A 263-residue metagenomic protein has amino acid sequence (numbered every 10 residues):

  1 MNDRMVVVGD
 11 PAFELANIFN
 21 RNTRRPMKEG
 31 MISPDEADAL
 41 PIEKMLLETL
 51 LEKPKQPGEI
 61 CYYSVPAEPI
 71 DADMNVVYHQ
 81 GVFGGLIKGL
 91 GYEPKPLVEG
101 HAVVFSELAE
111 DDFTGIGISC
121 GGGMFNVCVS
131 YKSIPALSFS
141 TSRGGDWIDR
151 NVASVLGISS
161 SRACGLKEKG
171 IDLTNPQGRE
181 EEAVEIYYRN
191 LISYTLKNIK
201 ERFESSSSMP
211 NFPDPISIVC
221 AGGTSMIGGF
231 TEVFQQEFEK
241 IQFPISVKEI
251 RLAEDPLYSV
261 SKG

Functional and structural regions predicted by a protein language model:
M1-G117, I134-F139, G145, R150-S154 (+6 more regions): Nucleotide/phosphate-binding catalytic cleft detector across ATP-hydrolyzing and phosphate-transferring enzymes
A102, G122-G123: Short, glycine/acidic-enriched loop or turn micro-motifs at the edges of active sites
S119-C120, S130: Generic beta-strand structural signal
F125-V129: Short beta-strand scaffold segments in enzyme catalytic cores
S159, K262-G263: Generic signature of intrinsically disordered, low-complexity, basic-rich segments and short cationic peptides
G222: S-adenosylmethionine
P256-S261: Repeat-based blade/solenoid architectures
